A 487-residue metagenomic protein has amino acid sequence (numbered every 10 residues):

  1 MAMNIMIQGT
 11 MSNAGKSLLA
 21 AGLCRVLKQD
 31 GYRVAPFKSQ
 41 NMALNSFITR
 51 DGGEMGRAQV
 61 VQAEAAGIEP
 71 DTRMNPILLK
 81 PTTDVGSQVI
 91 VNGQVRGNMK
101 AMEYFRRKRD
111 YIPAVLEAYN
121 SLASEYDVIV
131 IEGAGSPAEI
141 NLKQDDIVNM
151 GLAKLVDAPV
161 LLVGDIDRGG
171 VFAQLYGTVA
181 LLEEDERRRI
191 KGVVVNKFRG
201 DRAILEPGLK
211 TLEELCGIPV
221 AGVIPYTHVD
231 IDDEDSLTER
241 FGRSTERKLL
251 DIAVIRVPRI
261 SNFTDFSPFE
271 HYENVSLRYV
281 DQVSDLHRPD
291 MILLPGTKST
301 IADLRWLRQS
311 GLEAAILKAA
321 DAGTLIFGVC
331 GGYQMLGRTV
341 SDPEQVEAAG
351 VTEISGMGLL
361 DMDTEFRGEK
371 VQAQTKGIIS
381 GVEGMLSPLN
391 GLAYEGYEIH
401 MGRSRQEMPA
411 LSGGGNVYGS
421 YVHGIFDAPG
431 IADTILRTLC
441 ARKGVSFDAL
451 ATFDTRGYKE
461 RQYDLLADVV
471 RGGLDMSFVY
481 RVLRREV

Functional and structural regions predicted by a protein language model:
A2-A320, L325, D342-Q345, G368-E369 (+1 more regions): Flexible phosphate-sensing "switch/lid" loops adjacent to ATP/NTP-binding sites across phosphate-transfer
D233-S236, T339-G356, D361-K376: Conserved phosphate-handling catalytic cores of large alpha/beta enzymes
C330: Catalytic nucleophile serine of serine hydrolases, specifically the conserved "nucleophile elbow" pentapeptide
M335: Conserved catalytic-site region of short-chain dehydrogenase/reductase
